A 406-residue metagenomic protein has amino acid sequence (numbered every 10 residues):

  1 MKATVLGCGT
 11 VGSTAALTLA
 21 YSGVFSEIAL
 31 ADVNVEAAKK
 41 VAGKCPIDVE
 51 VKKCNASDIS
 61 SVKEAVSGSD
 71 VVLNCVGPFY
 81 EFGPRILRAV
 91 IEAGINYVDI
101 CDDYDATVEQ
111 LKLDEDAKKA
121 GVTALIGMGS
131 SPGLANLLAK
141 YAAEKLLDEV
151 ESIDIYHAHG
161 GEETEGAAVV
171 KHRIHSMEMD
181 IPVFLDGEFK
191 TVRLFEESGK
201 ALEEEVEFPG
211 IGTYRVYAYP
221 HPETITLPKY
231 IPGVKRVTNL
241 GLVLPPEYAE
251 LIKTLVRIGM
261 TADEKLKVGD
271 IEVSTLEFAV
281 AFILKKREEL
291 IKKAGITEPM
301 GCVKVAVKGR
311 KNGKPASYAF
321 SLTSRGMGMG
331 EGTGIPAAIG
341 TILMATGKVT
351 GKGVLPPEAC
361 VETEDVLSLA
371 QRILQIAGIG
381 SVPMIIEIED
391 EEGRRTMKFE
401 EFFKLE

Functional and structural regions predicted by a protein language model:
A3-G7: Conserved N-terminal Rossmann-fold NAD(P)-binding element of oxidoreductases
G12-S13: N-terminal Rossmann-fold NAD(P) dinucleotide-binding loop
N34-A37: Helix N-cap at the beta1-alpha1 junction of Rossmann-like dinucleotide-binding domains, i.e., the first residues
C45-D58: Rossmann-fold cofactor-recognition segment
N55-G68, P78: Conserved Rossmann-fold cofactor-binding substructure of NAD(P)-dependent oxidoreductases
P78, A89-T107: ADP-ribose/adenylate-binding Rossmann-like module
I100-T123: Rossmann-fold NAD(P)-binding glycine/threonine-rich loop
K145-E406: C-terminal catalytic/substrate-binding lobe primarily of soluble NAD(P)-dependent oxidoreductases
